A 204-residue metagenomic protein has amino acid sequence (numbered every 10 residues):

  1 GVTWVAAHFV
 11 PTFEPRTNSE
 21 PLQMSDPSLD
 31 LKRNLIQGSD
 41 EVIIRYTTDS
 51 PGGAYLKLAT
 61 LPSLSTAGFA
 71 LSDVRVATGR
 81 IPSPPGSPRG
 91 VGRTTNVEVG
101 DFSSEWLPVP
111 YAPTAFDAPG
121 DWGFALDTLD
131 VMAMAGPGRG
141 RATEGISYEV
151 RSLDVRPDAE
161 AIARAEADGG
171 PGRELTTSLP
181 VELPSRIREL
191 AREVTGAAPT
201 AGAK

Functional and structural regions predicted by a protein language model:
G1-K204: Helix-boundary/low-complexity linker signature
